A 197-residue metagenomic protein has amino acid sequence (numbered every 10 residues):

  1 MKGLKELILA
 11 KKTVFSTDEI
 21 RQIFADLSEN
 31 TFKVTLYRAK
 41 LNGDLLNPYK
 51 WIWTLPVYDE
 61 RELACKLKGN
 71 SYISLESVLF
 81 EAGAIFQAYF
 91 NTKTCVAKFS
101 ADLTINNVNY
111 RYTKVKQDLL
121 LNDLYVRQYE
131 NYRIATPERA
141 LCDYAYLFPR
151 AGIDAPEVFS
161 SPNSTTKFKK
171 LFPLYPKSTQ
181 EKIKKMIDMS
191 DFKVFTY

Functional and structural regions predicted by a protein language model:
M1-Y72: Short beta-edge/loop segments at beta->alpha junctions of small alpha/beta modules that act as binding/recognition
L55-Y197: Nucleic-acid-binding surface
